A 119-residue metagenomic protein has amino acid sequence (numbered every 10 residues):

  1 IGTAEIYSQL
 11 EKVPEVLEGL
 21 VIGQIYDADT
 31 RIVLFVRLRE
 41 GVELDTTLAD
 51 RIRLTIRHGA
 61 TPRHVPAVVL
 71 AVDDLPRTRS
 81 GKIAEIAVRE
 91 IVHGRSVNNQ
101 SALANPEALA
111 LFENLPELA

Functional and structural regions predicted by a protein language model:
I1-E11, F35-T46, A60-V68: Adenylate-forming
L10-G19: Short acidic amphipathic segments
E15, E43-D45, A84: Conserved beta-loop-beta connector loops within the AMP-binding
L20-I25, V33-L34, R53-A119: Conserved C-terminal "lid"/linker of ANL adenylate-forming enzymes
Q24, L44-A49: Short, compositionally biased leader-like segments
